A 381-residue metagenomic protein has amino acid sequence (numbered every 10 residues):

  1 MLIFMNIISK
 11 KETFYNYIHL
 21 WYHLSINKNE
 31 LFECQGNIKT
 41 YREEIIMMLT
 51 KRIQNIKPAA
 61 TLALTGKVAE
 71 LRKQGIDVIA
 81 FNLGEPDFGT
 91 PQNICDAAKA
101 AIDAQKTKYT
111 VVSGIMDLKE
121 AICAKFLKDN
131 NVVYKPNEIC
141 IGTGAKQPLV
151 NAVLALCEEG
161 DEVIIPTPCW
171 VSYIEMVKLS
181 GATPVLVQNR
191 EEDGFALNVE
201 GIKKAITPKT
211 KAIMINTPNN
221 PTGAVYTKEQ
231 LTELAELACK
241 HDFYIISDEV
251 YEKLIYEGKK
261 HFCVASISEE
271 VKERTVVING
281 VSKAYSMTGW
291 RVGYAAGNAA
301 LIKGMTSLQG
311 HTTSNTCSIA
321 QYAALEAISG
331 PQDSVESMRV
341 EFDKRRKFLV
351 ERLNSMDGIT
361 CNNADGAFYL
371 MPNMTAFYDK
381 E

Functional and structural regions predicted by a protein language model:
Y15, Y22-I26, E30-L49, K57-A59 (+4 more regions): PLP-dependent class I/II
I53: Substrate/cofactor-recognition hotspot
N82-E85, A100-L118: A glycine-/small-polar-enriched, mobile loop at the entrance of the PLP active site in fold-type I
T90-Y109, C123, K128: Glycine-rich phosphate-binding segment of PLP-dependent enzymes
Y109-G142: Conserved N-terminal alpha-helix of the aminotransferase class I/II PLP-enzyme fold
